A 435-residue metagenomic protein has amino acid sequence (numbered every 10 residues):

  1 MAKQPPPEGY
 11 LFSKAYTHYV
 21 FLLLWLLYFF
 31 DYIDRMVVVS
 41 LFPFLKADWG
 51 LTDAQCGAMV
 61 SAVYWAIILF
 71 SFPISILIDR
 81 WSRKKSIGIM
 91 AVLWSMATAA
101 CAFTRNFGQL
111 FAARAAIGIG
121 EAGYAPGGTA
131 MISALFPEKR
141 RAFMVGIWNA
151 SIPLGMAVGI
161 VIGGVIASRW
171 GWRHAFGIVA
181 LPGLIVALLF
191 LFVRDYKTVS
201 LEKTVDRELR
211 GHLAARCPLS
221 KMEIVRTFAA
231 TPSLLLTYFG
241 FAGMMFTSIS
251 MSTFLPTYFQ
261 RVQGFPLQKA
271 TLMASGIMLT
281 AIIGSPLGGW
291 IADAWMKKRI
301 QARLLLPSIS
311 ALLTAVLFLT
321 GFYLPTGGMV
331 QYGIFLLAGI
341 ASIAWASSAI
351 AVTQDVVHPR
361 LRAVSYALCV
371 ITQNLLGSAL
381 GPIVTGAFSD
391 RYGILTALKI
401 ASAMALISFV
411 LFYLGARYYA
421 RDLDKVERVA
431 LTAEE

Functional and structural regions predicted by a protein language model:
Q4-S13, K197-L236, V262, E434-E435: Juxtamembrane intracellular "pre-TM" segments in multi-pass secondary transporters
V38-V39, T231-P286, A346, I350 (+1 more regions): Extracytoplasmic gate region of multi-pass secondary transporters
G50, S82, F103-Q109, P137 (+1 more regions): Helix-breaking motifs and short loop linkers at transmembrane-helix boundaries and internal kinks in secondary membrane
S61-I76, S275-G288: Central cavity-lining transmembrane alpha-helices of secondary-active solute carriers, predominantly the Major
L69-F107: Conserved MFS/SLC helix-loop-helix module at the cytosolic interface between two early adjacent transmembrane helices
K85-A99, R303-F318: Structural signature of the two symmetry-related core transmembrane helices
A113-L154: Cytoplasmic helix-loop-helix junction between adjacent transmembrane helices in 12-TM secondary transporters
W148-T198: Helix-loop-helix hairpin linking two adjacent transmembrane segments in secondary transporters
